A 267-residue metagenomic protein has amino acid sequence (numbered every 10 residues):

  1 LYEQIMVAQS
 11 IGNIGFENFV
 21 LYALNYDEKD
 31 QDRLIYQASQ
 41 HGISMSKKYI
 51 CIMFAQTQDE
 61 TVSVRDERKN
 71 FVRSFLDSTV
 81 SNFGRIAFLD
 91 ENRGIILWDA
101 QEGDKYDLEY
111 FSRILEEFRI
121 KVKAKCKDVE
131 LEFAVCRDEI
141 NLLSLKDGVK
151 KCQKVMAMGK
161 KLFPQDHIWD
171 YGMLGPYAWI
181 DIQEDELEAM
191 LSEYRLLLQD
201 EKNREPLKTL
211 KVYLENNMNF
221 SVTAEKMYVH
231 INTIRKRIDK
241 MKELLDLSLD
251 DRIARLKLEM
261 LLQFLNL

Functional and structural regions predicted by a protein language model:
L1-Y26: Juxtadomain coupling helices with adjacent low-complexity linkers
G15, Q31-L267: Cytosolic nucleotide-utilizing catalytic cores of signal-transduction proteins
